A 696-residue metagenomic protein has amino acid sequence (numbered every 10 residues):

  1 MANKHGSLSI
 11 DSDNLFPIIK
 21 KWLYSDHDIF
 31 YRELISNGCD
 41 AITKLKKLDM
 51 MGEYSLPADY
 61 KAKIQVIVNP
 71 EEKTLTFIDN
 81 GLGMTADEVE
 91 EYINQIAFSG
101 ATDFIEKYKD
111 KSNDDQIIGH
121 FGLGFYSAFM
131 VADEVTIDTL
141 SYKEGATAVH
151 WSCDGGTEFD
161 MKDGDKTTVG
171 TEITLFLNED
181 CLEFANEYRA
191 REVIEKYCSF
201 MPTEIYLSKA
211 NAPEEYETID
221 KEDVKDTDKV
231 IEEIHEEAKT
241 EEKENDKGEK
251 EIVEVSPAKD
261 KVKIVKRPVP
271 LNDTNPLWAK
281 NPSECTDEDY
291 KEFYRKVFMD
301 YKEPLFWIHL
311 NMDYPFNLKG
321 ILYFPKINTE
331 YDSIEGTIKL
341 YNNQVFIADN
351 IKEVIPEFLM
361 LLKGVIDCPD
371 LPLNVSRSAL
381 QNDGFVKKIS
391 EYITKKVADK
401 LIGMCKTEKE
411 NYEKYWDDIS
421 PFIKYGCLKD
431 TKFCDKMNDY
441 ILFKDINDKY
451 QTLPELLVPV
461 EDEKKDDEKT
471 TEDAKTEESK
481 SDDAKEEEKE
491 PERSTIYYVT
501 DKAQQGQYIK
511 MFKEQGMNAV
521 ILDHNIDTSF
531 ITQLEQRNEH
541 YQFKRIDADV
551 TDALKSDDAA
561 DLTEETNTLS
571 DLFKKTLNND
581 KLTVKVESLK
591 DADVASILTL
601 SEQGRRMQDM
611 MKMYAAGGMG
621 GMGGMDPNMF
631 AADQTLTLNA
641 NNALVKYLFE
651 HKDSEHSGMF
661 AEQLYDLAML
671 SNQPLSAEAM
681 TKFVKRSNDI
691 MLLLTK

Functional and structural regions predicted by a protein language model:
M1-F184, E192, S199, E215-D228 (+4 more regions): GHKL (Bergerat-fold) ATPase N-terminal catalytic module, capturing the glycine-rich phosphate-binding loop and acidic
I117, V135-E158, N178-C181, Y188-K696: GHKL/Bergerat-fold ATPase module in large chromosome/replication-associated machines
